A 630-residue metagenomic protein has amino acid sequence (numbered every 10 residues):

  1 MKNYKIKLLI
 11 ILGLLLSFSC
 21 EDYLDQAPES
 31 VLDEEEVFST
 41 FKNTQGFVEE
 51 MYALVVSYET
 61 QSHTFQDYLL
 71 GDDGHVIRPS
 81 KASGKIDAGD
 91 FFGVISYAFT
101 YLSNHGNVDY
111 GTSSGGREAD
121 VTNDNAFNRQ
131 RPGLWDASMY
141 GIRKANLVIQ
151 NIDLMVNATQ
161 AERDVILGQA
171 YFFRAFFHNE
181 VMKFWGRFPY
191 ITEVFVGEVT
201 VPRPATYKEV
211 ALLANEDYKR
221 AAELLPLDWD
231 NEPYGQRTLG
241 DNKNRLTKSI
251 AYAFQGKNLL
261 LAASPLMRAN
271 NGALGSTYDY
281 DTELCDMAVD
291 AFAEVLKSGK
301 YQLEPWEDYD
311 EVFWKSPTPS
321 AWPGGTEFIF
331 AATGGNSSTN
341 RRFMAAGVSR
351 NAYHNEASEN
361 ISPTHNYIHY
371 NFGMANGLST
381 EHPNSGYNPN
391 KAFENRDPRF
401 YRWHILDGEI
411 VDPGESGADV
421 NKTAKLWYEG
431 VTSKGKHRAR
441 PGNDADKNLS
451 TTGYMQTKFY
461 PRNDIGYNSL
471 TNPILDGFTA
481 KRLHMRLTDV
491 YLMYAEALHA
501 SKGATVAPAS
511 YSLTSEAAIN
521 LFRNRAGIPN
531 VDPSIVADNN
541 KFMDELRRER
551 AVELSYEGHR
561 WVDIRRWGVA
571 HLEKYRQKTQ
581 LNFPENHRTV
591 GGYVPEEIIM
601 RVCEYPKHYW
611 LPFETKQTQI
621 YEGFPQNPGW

Functional and structural regions predicted by a protein language model:
M1-E29: Bacterial Sec-dependent N-terminal signal peptides
C20, K85, S138-G141, L213-N215 (+6 more regions): Long, intrinsically disordered, low-complexity segments
E21-N107, F188, R245-R440, L572-N586 (+1 more regions): An aromatic- and glycine-enriched ligand-binding surface/loop that stacks and positions planar moieties
T40, Q45-G46, A53-E59, A88-W185 (+6 more regions): Conserved, well-structured interaction surfaces
K144, V210, D217, N271 (+4 more regions): Alpha-helical solenoid repeat scaffolds, predominantly canonical TPR units
E180-P189, W229, L261-N270, A500-A504: Short coil/turn linking the two alpha-helices of tandem helical-hairpin repeats
T488-Y494, S501-P529: Active/binding-pocket-proximal capping segment
